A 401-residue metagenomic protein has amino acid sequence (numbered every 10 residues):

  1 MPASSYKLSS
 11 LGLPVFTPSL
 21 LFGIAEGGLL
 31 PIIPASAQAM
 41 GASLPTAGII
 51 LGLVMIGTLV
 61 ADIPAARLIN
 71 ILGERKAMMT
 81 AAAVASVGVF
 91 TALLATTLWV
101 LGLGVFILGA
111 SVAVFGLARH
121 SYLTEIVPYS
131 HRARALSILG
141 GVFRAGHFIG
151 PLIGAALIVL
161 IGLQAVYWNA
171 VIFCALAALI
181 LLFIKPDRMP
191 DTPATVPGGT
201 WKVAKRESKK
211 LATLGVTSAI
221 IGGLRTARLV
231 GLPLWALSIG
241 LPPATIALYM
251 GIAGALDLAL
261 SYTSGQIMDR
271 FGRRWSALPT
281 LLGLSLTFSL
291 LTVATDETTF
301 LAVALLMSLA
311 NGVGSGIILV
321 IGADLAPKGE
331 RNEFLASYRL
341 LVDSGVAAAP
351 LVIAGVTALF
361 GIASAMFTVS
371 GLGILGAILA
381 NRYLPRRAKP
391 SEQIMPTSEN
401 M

Functional and structural regions predicted by a protein language model:
M1-S9, P186-G215, E399-M401: Juxtamembrane intracellular "pre-TM" segments in multi-pass secondary transporters
S9-M55, T213, G223-W235, I239: Helix-loop boundary and gating motifs at the non-cytosolic
E26, I107-R119, L306-I318: Core transmembrane helices of Major Facilitator Superfamily
A61-G73, S261-G272: Helix-to-loop junctions at the C-terminal end of transmembrane segments in multipass secondary transporters
G73, L94-W99, G272, A294-T295: Helix-breaking motifs and short loop linkers at transmembrane-helix boundaries and internal kinks in secondary membrane
K76-F90, V171, W275-S289: Structural signature of the two symmetry-related core transmembrane helices
F106-F143, I321: Cytoplasmic helix-loop-helix junction between adjacent transmembrane helices in 12-TM secondary transporters
I172-D191, G376-L384: C-terminal membrane-cytosol helix-exit motif in multi-pass small-molecule transporters
